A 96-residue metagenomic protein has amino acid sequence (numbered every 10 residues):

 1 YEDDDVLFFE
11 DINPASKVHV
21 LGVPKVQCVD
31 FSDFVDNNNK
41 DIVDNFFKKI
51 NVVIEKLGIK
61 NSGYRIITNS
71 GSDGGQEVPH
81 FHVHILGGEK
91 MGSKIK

Functional and structural regions predicted by a protein language model:
Y1-K96: HIT superfamily nucleotide-processing domains
